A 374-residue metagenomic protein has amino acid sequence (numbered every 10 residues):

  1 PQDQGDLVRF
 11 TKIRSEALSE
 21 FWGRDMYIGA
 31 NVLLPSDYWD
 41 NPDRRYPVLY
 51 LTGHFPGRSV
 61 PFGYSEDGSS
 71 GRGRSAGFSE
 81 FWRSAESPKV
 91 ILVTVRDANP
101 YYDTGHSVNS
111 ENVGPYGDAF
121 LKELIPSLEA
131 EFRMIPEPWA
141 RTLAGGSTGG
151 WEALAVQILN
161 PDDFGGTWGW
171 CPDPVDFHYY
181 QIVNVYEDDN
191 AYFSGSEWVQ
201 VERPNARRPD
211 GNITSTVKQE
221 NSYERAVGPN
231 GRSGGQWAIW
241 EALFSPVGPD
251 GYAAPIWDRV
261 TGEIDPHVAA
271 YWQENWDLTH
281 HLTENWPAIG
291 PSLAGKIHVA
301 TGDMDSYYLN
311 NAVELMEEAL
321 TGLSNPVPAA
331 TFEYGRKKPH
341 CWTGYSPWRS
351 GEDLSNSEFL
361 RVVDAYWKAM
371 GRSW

Functional and structural regions predicted by a protein language model:
P1-W374: Non-catalytic cap/lid and distal C-terminal segments of serine-dependent acyl enzymes
